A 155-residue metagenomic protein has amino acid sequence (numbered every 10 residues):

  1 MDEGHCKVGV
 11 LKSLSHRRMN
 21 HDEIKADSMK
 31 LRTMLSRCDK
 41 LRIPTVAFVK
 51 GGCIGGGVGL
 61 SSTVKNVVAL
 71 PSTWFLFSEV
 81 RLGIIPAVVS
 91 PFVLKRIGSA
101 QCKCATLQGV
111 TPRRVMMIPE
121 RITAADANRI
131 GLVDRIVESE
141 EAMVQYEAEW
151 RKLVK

Functional and structural regions predicted by a protein language model:
M1-D22, S36-F48, L70-W74: A structural preference for short, pocket-lining loop segments at secondary-structure junctions
M1-M19, N66, A100-P112, M143-K155: Short, compositionally biased segments
V10, L60-S62, A127: Hydrophobic/aromatic residues within transmembrane alpha-helices of multi-pass small-molecule transporters
M34, F48, I54-V115, Y146: CoA-thioester-processing core
L41, T63-V64, G131-L132: Short, structured coil segments at secondary-structure junctions
V68-T73, A124-N128, V133-K155: C-terminal long alpha-helix characteristic of the crotonase
E120: Flexible coil/turn residues that form the inter-helical turn or adjacent wing/linker of helix-turn-helix
